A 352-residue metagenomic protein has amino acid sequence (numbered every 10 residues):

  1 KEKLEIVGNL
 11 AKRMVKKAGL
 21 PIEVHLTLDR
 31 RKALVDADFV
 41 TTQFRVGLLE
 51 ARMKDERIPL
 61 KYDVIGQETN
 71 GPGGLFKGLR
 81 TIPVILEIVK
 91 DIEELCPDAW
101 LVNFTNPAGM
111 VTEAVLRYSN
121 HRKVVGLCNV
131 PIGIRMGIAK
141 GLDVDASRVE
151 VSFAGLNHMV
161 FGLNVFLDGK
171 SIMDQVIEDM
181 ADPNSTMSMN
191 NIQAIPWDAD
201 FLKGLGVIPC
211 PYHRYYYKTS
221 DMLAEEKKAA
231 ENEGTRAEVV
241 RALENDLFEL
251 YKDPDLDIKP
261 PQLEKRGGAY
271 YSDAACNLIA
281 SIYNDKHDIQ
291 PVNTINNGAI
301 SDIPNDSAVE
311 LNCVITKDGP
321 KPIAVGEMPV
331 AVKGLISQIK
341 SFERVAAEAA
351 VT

Functional and structural regions predicted by a protein language model:
E2-D36, Q43-R52: Conserved N-terminal Rossmann-fold NAD(P) cofactor-binding segment
E2-L4, L34, L49, G109-T112 (+3 more regions): Flexible loop/turn segments at secondary-structure boundaries
A11-G19, T41, L48, V89 (+7 more regions): Structural signal for hydrophobic packing residues in well-ordered secondary-structure cores of soluble enzyme domains
D38-F39, W100: Structural motif
V46-S119: Rossmann-fold NAD(P)-binding glycine/threonine-rich loop
K77-V84, V130, Y270, Q338: Soluble or luminal CAZymes and related metallo-dependent hydrolases
W100-G169: Rossmann-fold dinucleotide-binding core
D143-T352: Long, compositionally biased stretches enriched for glycine and/or charged residues
